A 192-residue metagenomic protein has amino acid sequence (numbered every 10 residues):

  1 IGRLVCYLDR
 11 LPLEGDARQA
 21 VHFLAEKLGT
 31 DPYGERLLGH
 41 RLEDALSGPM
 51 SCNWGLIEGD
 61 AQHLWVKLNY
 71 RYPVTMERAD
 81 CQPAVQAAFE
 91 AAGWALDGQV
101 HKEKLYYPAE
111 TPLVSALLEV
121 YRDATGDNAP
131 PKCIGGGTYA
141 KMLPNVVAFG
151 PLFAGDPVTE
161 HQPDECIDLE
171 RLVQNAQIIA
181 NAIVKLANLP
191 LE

Functional and structural regions predicted by a protein language model:
I1, T75-A79, L169: Generic detection of long, well-ordered alpha-helical segments
G2-N53, E58, A95-E192: An extended, acidic, His-containing surface patch that forms the Zn2+-binding/catalytic region of metallohydrolases
Y7-R10, D80-E90: Short amphipathic alpha-helices in soluble, non-transmembrane regions that often serve as interface/regulatory elements
G59-R78: C-terminal catalytic subdomain
